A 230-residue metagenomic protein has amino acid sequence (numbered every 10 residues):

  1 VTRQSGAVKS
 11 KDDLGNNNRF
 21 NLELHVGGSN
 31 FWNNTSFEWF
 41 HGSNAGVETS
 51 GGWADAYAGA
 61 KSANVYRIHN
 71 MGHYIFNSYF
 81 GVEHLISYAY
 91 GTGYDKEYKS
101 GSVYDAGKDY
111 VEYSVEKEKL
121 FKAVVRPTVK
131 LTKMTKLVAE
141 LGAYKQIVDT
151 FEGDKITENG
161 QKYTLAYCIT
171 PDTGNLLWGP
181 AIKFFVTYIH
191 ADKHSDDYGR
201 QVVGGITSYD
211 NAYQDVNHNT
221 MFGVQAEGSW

Functional and structural regions predicted by a protein language model:
V1-Q4, K9-E152, I156-T164, I169: Detector for outer-membrane/organellar transmembrane beta-barrel domains, recognizing the amphipathic beta-strand
V1-R3, S36, P180-I189: Extended hydrophobic secondary-structure segments that form protein cores and membrane-embedded regions
F80, G153-K155, T173-N175, A212-N217: Short proline/glycine-enriched turn/loop segments at secondary-structure junctions
A106, Q201-A212: Surface-exposed loop/turn segments flanking beta-strands in extracellular/periplasmic regions
L165, I169-P171, S208, Y213-W230: Outer-membrane beta-barrel "beta-signal"
P171-K183, H194-S195: Outer-membrane beta-barrel biogenesis signature
Y188-V202: C-terminal beta-signal and adjacent terminal beta-strands/loops of Gram-negative outer-membrane beta-barrel proteins
